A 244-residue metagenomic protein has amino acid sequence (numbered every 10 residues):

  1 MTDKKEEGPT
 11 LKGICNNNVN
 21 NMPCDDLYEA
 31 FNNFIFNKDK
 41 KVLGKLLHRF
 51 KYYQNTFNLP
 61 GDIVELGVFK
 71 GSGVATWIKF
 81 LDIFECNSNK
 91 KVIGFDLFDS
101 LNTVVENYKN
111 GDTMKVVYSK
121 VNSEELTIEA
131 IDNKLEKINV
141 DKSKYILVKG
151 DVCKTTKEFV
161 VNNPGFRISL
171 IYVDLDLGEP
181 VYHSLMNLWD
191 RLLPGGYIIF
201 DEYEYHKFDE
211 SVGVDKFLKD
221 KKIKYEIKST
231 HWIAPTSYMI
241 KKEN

Functional and structural regions predicted by a protein language model:
G8-K40, F50, F57-N244: S-adenosylmethionine/decaboxylated-SAM
G44-H48: N-terminal pre-P-loop "Q-motif" helix
